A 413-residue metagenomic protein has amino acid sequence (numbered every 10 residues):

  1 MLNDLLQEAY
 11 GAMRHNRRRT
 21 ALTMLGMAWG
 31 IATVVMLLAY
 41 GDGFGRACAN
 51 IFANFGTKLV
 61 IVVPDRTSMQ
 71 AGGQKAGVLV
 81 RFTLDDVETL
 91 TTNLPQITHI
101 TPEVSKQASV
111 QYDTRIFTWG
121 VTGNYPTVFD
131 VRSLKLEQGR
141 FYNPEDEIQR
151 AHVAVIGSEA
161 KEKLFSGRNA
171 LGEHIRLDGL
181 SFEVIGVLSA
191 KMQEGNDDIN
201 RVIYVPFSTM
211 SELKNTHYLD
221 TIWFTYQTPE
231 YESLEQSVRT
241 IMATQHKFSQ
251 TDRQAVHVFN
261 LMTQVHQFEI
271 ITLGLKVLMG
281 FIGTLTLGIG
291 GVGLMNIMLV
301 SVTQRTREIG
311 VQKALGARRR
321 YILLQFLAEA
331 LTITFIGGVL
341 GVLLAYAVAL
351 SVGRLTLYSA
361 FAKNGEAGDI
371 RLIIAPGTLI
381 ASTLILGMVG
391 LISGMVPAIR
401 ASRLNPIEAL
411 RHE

Functional and structural regions predicted by a protein language model:
L2-Q7, A398-E413: Short cytosolic juxtamembrane segments of multi-pass membrane proteins
L5, G11-R14, R18-W29, T33 (+5 more regions): Transmembrane alpha-helical interface segments in multi-pass membrane proteins
Y10, R14, D42-F52, M262-M279 (+1 more regions): Alpha-helical membrane-interface segments at transmembrane helix boundaries
D42-G120, T127-D130, K163, S211-N215 (+1 more regions): Hydrophobic, regular-secondary-structure patches
P126-Y142, A151-S249: Mid-to-C-terminal secondary-structure elements that act as membrane-proximal/extracytoplasmic interface segments
W223, E235, S249-G283: Peri-transmembrane interface segments
A347-I380: Short juxtamembrane loops and helix-capping segments at transmembrane helix boundaries of multi-pass membrane proteins
